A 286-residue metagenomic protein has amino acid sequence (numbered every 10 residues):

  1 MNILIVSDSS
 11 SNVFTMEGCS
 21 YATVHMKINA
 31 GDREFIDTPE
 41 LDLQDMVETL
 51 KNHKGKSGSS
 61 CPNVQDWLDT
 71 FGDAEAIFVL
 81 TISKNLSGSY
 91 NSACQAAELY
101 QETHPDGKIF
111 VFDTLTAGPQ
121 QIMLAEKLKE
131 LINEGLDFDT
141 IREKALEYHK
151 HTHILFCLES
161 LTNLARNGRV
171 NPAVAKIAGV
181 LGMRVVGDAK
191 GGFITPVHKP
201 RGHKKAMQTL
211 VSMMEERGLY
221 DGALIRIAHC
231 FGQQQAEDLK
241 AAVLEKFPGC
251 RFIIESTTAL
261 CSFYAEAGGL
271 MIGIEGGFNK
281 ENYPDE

Functional and structural regions predicted by a protein language model:
N2-I3, S10-A22, M26-K27, D32-R33 (+5 more regions): Mixed-charge interfacial surface used for oligomerization/domain docking and macromolecular partner engagement
L4, H25, S57, C61-V64 (+2 more regions): Proline-rich low-complexity regions
L4-V6, F78: Conserved beta-strand elements of the Class I
R33-E102: Class I S-adenosyl-L-methionine
T38-L41, P62, G107, L136 (+1 more regions): Short coil/turn linker and secondary-structure boundary residues
G58, V79, V111, R226-I227: Short catalytic-loop micro-motif centered on adjacent basic/acidic residues
A74-E75, H104, G218, F247: A structural signal for short coil/turn segments at secondary-structure junctions
E75-V79, E102-F112, I254: Glycine/charged-rich beta-loop-alpha catalytic/anionic-binding loops adjacent to active sites
